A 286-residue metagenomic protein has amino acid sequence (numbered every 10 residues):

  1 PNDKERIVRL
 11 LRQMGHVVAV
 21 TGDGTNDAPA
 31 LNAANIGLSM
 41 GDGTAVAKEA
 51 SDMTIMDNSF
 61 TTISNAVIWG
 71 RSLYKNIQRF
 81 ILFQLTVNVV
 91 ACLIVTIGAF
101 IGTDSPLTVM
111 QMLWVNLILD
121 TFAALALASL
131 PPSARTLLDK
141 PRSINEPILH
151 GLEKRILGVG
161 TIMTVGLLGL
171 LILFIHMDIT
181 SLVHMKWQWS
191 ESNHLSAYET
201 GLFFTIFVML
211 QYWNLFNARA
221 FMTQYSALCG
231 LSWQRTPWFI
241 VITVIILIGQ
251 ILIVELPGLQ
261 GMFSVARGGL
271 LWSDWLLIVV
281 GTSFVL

Functional and structural regions predicted by a protein language model:
P1-V20, A34, L38-Y225: Membrane-embedded transport module
D23: Conserved catalytic-loop aspartate of Hanks-type protein kinases
L31: Basic, alpha-helical nucleic-acid-binding regions used in initiation and control of genome expression
T96-S105, S133, T180, I251-L271: Transmembrane helix-loop junctions at the membrane interface of multipass transporters and ion channels
L152, I156, Y225-I245: C-terminal membrane-solvent junction of multi-pass transporters and transport-like membrane proteins
G166-I172, V244-G261: Hydrophobic alpha-helical transmembrane segments in multi-pass integral membrane proteins
L215-Q234, G261-S264: Transmembrane alpha-helical segments that serve as helix-helix packing and pore/cofactor-lining elements in multipass
D274-L286: Alpha-helical membrane-embedded segments
